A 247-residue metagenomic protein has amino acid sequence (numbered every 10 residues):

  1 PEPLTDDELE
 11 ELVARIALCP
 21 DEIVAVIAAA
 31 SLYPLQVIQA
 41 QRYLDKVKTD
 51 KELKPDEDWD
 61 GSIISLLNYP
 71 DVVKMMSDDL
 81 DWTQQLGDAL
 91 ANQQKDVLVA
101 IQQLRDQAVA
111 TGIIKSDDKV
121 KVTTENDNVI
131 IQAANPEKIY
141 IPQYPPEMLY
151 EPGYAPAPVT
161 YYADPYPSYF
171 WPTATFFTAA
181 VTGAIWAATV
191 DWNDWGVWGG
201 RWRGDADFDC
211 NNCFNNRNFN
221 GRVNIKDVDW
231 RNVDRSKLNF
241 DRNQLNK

Functional and structural regions predicted by a protein language model:
P1-P3: Compositionally biased, proline/threonine/alanine/serine-rich low-complexity intrinsically disordered stretches
T5-M148, P156: Folded, non-transmembrane soluble domains that reside on the lumenal/extracytoplasmic side of membranes
D96, A100, L104-D106, A110-K247: Low-complexity, repeat-rich tail regions
